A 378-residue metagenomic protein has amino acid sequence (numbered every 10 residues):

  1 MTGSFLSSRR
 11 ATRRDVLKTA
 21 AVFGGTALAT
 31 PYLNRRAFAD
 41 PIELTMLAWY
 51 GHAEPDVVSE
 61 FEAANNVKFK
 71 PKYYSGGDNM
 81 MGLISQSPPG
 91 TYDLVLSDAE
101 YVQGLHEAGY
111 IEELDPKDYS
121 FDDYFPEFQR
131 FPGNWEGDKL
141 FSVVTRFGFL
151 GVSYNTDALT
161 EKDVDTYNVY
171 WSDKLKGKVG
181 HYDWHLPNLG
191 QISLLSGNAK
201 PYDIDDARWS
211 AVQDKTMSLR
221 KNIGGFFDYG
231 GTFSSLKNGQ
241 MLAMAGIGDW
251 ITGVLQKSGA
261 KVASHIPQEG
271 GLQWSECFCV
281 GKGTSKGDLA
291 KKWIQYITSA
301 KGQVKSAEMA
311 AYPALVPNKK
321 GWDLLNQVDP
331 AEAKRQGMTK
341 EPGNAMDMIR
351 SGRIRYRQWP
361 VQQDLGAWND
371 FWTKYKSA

Functional and structural regions predicted by a protein language model:
M1-A11, D15, R35-A37: N-terminal secretory signal peptides
A11-A29: N-terminal export leaders
F38, G281-R350: Mature extracytoplasmic/periplasmic domains
D40-G104: Early extracytoplasmic/lumenal segment of secretory-pathway proteins
L96-K237: Extracytoplasmic ligand-binding site segments that recognize negatively charged/polar headgroups
S153-A158, S193-G197, W274-G287, K305-E308: A bilobed periplasmic-binding-protein/Venus flytrap-type ligand-binding module shared by bacterial periplasmic
W209-S218, S258-C279: Periplasmic-binding protein-like
N344-A378: Conserved C-terminal helix/tail region of periplasmic/extracytoplasmic solute-binding proteins
